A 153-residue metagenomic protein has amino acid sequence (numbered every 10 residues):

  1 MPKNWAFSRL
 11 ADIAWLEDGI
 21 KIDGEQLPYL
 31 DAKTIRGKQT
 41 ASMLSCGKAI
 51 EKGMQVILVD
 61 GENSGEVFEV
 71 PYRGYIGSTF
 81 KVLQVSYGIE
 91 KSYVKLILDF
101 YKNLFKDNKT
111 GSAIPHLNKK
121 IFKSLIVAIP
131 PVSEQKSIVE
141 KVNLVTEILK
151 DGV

Functional and structural regions predicted by a protein language model:
M1-I20, A128-V153: Non-catalytic DNA-recognition/assembly elements of restriction-modification systems
K3-C46, N63: Low-complexity, Lys/Gly-biased intrinsically disordered segments
A6, E90, V94, N118: Hydrophobic (often cysteine-bearing) scaffold residues that line and stabilize catalytic clefts of nucleotide/cofactor
G24-E25, I50-G53, I121: Short, well-ordered loop/turn elements at secondary-structure boundaries
A32-T40, C46-Y101, K109-T110: A short beta-sheet element
V67-F68, S92, K106-D107, E134-V139 (+1 more regions): Extended hydrophobic-aromatic, low-complexity segments
G74-K81, G111-V132: A short glycine-rich beta-alpha junction/loop motif
D99-N103, L144-E147: Short, intrinsically disordered, mixed-charge
